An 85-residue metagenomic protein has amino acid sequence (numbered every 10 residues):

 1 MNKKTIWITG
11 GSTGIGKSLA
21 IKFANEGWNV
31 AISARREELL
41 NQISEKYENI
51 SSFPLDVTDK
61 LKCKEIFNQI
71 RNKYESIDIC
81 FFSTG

Functional and structural regions predicted by a protein language model:
T5-I8, C80-F81: Conserved hydrophobic beta-strands of the Rossmann-like cofactor-binding core in SDR/related NAD(P)H-dependent
G10-G14: Conserved glycine-rich cofactor-binding loop
F23: Aromatic pocket-lining residues of Rossmann-like dinucleotide-binding sites
E26-I43: Conserved glycine-rich Rossmann-like NAD(P)H-binding loop of the short-chain dehydrogenase/reductase
L40, C63-I70: A conserved hydrophobic alpha-helix of the Rossmann-fold in NAD(P)-dependent oxidoreductases
L55-E65: The beta1-alpha1 cofactor-binding region of Rossmann-like NAD(H)/NADP(H)-dependent oxidoreductases
S83-G85: Conserved NAD(P)H cofactor-binding loop of Rossmann-fold oxidoreductase domains
